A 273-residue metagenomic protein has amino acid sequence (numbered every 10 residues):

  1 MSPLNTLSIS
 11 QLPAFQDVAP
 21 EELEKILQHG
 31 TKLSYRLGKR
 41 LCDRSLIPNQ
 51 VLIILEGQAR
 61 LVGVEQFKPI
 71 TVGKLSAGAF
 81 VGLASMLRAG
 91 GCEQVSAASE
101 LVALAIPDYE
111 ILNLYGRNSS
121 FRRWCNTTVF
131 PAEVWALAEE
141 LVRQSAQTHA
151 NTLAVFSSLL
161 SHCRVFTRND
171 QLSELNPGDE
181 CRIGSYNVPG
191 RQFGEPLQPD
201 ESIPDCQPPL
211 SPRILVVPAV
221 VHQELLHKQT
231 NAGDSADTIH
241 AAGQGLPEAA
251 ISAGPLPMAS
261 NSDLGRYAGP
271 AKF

Functional and structural regions predicted by a protein language model:
M1-F273: Cytosolic regulatory regions built on CNB/CRP/Popeye-like sensor folds
